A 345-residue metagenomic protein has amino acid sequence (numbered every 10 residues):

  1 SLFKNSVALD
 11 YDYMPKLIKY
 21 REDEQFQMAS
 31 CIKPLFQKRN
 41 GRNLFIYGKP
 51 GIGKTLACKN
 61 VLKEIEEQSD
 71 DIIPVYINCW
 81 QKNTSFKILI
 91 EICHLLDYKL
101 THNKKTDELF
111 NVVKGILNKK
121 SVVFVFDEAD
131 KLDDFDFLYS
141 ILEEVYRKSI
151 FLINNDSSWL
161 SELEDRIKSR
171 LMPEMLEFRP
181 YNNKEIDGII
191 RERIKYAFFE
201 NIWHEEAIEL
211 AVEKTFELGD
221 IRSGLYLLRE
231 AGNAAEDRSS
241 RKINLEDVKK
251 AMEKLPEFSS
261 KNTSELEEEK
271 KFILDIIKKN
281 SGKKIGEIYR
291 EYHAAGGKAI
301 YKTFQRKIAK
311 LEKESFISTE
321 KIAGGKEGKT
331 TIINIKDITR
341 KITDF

Functional and structural regions predicted by a protein language model:
S1-G41, F345: A short, basic N-terminal segment
F3, D10, C58, W80-I189 (+6 more regions): Mid-core helix/loop region of P-loop NTP-binding domains shared across ATPases and GTPases
K38-N60: Walker A/P-loop nucleotide-binding motif
N43-F45, E67-Q81, E174: Conserved catalytic segments around the Walker B and adjacent sensor/switch elements of P-loop NTPase domains
K63-I73, D97-L100: Post-Walker A helix-loop "phosphate-sensing" segment adjacent to the P-loop in P-loop NTPases
F216-R222, R229-I243, K278-K279, G296-K298 (+1 more regions): AAA+ ATPase "lid" subdomain C-terminal helix
A234-S259: Conserved C-terminal helix/linker of AAA+ ATPases
S281-F345: Terminal-proximal interaction/regulatory segments of ATP-powered molecular machines
